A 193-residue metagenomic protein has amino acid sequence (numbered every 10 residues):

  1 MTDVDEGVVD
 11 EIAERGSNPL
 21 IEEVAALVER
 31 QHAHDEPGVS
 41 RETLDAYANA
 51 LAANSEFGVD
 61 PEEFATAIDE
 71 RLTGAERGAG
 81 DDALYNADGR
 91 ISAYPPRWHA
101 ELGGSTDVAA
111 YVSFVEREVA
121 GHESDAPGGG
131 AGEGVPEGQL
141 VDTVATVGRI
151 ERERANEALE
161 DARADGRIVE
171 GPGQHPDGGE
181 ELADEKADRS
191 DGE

Functional and structural regions predicted by a protein language model:
M1-E193: Acidic, polar-rich N-terminal leader regions of halophilic archaeal proteins
